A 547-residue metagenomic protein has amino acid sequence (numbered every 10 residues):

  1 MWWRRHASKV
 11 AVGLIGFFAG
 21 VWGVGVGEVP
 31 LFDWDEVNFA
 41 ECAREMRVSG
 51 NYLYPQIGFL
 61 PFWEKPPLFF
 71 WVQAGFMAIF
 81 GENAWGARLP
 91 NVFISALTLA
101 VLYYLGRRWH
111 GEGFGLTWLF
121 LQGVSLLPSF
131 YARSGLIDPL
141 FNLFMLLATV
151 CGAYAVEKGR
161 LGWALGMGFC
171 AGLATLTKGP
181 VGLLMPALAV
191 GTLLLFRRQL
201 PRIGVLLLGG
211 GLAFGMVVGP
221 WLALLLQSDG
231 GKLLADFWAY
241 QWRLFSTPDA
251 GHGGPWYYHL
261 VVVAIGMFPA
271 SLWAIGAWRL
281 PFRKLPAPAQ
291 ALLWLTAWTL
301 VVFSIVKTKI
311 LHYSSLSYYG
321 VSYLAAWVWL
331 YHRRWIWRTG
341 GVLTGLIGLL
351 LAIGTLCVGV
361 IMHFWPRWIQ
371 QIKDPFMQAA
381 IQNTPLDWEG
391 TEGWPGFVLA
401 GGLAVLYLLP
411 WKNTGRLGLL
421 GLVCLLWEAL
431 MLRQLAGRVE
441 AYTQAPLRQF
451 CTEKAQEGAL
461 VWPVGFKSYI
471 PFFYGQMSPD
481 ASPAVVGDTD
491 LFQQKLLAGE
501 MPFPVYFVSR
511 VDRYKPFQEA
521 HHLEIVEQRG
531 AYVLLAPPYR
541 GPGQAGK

Functional and structural regions predicted by a protein language model:
M1-R338, G390, F472: Membrane-integral, polyisoprenol-dependent glycosyltransferases of the GT-C/oligosaccharyltransferase superfamily
L165, L280-K547: Membrane-embedded architecture of ER/inner-membrane glycosylation machinery
